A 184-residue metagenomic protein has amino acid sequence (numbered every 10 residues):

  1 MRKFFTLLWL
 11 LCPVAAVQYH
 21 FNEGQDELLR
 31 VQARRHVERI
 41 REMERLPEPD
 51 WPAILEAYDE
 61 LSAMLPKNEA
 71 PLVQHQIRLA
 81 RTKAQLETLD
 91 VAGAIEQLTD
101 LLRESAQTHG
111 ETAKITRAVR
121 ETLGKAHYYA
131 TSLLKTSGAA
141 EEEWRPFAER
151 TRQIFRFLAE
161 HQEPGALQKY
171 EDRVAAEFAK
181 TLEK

Functional and structural regions predicted by a protein language model:
R2-D90, I95, E177-K184: N-terminal alpha-helical interaction modules that lie
F21-E27, S62-L72, R103-T116, L158-Q168: Flexible helix-coil transition and linker loops at the boundaries of alpha-helical arrays
Q25-I40, G110-R117, T131-T136: Amphipathic alpha-helical assembly segments used for oligomerization, scaffolding, or translocation
L29-A33, D50-I54, R117-L123, F147-T151: Short amphipathic alpha-helical heptad-repeat segments
R35, H75-I77, T112, V119 (+1 more regions): The tetratricopeptide repeat
R39-E44, K83, A118, L123-K125 (+1 more regions): Residue-level recognition of tetratricopeptide repeat
M43-L46, V91-T108, Y128-R173, E177: Short coil/linker segments at helix-helix boundaries
K114-T122, D172-A176: Amphipathic alpha-helical protein-interaction segments enriched in hydrophobic
